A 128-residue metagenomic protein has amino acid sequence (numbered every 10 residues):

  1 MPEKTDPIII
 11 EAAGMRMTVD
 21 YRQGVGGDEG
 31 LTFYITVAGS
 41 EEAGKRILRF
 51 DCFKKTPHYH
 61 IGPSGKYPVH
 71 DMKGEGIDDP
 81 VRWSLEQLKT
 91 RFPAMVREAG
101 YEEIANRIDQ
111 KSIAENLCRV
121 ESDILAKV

Functional and structural regions predicted by a protein language model:
M1-P7, A12, P57, I61 (+1 more regions): Long, contiguous binding/interaction regions
P2-K4, T18-D20, K73, I77 (+1 more regions): Sparse, context-dependent recognition of short Cys/His-centered cofactor- or disulfide-binding micro-motifs
E3-C52: Amphipathic, interaction-prone secondary-structure segments
E11-A12, W83, E98, I113: Residue-level detector of intrinsically disordered, flexible termini and proteolytic processing junctions
R22-Y34, T56-Y67, S112: Charged, low-complexity, helix/coiled-coil-prone segments
A43-A94: An exposed acidic His-Trp-rich patch
K89-V128: C-terminal charged interaction modules
